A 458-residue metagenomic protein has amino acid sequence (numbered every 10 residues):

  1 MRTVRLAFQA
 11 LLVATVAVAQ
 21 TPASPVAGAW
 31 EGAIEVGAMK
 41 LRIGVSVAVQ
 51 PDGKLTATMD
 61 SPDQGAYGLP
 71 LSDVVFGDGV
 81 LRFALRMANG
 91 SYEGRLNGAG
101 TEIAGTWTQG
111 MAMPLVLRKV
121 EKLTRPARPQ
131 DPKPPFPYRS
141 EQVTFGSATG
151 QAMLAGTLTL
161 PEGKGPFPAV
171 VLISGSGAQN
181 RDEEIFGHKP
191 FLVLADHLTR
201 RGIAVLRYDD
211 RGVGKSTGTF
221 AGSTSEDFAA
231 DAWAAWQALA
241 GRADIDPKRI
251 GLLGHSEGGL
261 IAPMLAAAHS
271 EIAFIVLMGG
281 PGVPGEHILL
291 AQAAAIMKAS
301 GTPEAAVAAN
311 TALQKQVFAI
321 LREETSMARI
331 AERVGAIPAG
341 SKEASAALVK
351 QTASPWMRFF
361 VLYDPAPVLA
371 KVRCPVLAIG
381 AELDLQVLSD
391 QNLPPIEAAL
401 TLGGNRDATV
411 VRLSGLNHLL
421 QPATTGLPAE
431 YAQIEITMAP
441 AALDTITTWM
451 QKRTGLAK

Functional and structural regions predicted by a protein language model:
T21-G98, E102-Q109, Q130, P137-Y138 (+1 more regions): Central antiparallel beta-sheet cores of small beta-barrel/beta-sandwich binding domains
L123-G165: N-terminal cap/lid segment of alpha/beta-hydrolase-fold proteins
G165-F167, S176-L206, G285, L385-V387: Short substrate-entry loop that stabilizes the transition state in hydrolases
P190, G222-A243: Alpha/beta-hydrolase active-site loop
A234-T302: Primarily recognizes the serine-hydrolase "nucleophile elbow" in alpha/beta-hydrolase and SGNH/GDSL folds
V276-K371: Accessory cap/linker subdomain of secreted extracellular hydrolases
V372, A378-G380: Short beta-strand/loop motif that positions the catalytic acidic residue of the alpha/beta-hydrolase fold
L385-P395: Conserved alpha/beta-hydrolase "acid-adjacent" motif
